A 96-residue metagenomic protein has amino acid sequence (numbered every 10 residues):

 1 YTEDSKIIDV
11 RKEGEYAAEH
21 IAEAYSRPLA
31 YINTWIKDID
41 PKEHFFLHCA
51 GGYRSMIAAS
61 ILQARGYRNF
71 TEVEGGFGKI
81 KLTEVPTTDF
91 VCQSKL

Functional and structural regions predicted by a protein language model:
Y1-L96: Rhodanese-like catalytic fold shared by cysteine-dependent sulfurtransferases and DSP/PTP-type phosphatases
